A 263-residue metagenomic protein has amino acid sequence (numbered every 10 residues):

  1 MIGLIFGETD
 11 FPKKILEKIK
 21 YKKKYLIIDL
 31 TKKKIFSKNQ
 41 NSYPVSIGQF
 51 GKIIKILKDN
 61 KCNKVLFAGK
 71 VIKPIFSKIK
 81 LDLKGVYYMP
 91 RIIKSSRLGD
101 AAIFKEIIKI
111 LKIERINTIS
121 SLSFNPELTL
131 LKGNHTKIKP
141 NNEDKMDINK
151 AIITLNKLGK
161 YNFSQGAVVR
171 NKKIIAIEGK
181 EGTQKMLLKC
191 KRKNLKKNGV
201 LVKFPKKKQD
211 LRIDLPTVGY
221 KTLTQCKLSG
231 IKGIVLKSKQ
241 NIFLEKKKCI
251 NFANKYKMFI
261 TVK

Functional and structural regions predicted by a protein language model:
M1-L30: N-terminal basic/disordered segments at the start of proteins
L4-F6, I27-I28, V65-A68, T118-S123 (+5 more regions): General beta-strand structural signal in soluble alpha/beta enzymes
F11, R97-A101, I113-K227: Conserved mixed alpha/beta catalytic, RNA-binding, or beta-rich assembly cores of soluble enzyme, regulatory
T31-K55, D59-C62, D82-Y88, I92 (+1 more regions): Feature captures the catalytic cores and cofactor-binding loops of soluble hydro-lyases/lyases that act on carboxylate
S37-N39, S77-K80, L130-G133, E178-K180 (+1 more regions): Short acidic, glycine/serine/threonine-rich loops at helix termini
I47-K52, K94-I108: RNase H-like (RuvC/DEDD) metal-dependent nuclease/polynucleotide-processing core
K70-K73, K206-K207: Short glycine-rich anion-binding loops that position phosphate/pyrophosphate groups of nucleotides and phosphorylated
P74-I103: Glycine/small-residue-rich loop that forms an oxyanion/phosphate-binding "nest" at active or ligand-binding sites
